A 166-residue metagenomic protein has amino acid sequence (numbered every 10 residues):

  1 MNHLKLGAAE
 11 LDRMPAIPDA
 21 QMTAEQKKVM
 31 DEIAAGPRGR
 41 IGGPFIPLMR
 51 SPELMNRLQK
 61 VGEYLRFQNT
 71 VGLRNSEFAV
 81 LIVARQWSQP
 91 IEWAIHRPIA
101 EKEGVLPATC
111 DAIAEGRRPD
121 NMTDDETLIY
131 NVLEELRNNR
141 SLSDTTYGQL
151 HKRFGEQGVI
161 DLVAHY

Functional and structural regions predicted by a protein language model:
M1-V71: Mobile cap/lid helix-loop segments that border enzyme active or cofactor-binding sites and regulate substrate access
T23, G155-E156: Transmembrane-helix boundary/entry motifs in multi-pass membrane transporters
G39, N56-V61, E77, W93-I95 (+2 more regions): A generic alpha-helix surface/boundary motif
P44-L48, L58-L65, F78-A84, I113-A114 (+2 more regions): Short alpha-helical scaffolding segments that buttress acidic/His motifs in well-ordered protein cores
L54-R57, V71, N75-E103, P107: Conserved alpha-helical segments that form or flank metal/cofactor-binding pockets of metalloenzymes
R97-T123: Histidine/lysine/aspartate-rich catalytic loop segments that bind and position anionic ligands
P119-Y147, H151: Strongly charged, low-complexity linkers/loops
